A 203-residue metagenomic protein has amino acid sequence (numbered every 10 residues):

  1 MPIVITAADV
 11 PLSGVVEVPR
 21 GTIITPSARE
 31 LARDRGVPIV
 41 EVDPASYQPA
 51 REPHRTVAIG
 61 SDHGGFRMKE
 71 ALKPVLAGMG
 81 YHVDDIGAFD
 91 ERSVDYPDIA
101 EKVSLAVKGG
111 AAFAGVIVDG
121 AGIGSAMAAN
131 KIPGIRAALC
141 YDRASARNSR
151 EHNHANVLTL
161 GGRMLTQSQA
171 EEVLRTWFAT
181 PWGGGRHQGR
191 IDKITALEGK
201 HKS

Functional and structural regions predicted by a protein language model:
M1-P74, G78-D84: Intrinsic disorder
A8-V10, Y47-P53, V107-A111, L139 (+2 more regions): Solvent-exposed alpha-helices and their adjacent loops that cap or buttress functional pockets in soluble metabolic
G14-V16, V37-P38, T56-A58, F113-I117 (+2 more regions): Structural motif
P19, V40-D43, G87, L139-D142 (+2 more regions): Short beta->alpha connector loops at strand-helix junctions that form conserved, small/polar/Pro-enriched
A58-G65, D142-S203: C-terminal binding/interaction regions
H82-S93: A short beta-strand-loop structural module common to alpha/beta enzyme folds
V94-A114: N-terminal small/polar loop signature for handling phosphorylated ligands or for N-terminal nucleophile
G110, I117-I135: Compact, glycine-rich, soluble single-domain proteins
